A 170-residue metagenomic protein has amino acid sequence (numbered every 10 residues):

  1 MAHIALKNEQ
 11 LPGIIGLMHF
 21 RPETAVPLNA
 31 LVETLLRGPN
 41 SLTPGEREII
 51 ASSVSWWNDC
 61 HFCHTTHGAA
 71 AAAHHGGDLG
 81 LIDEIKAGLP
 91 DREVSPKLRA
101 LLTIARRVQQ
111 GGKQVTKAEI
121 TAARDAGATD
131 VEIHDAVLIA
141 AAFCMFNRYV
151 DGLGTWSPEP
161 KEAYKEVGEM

Functional and structural regions predicted by a protein language model:
M1-M170: Hydrophobic alpha-helical segments
